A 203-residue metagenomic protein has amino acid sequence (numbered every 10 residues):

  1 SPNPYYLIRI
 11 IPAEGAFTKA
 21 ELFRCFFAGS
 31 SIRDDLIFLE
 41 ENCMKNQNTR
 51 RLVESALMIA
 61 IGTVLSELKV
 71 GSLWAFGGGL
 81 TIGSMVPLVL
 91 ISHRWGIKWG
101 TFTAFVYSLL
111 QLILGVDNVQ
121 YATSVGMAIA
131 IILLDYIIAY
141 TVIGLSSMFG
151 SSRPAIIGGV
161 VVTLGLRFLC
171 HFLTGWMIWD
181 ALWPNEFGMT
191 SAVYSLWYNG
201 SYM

Functional and structural regions predicted by a protein language model:
L22-C25: Cationic, low-complexity basic patches in intrinsically disordered or flexible, solvent-exposed regions
G29-S31, D35-I59, I157, M189-M203: Alpha-helical transmembrane segments and their cytosolic interface
M44-W99: Hydrophobic transmembrane alpha-helices
I59-L68, S108-D117, L164-F172: Aromatic-anchored segments of alpha-helical transmembrane domains
T63-E67, V89-L90, L109-L112, Y140 (+2 more regions): Alpha-helical transmembrane segments of multipass membrane proteins
W74-G79, G83, V116, Q120-M203: Membrane-embedded alpha-helical hairpins and interfacial helices in multi-pass inner-membrane proteins
S92-A104, S151-A155: Membrane-helix interface "capping/anchor" motifs
